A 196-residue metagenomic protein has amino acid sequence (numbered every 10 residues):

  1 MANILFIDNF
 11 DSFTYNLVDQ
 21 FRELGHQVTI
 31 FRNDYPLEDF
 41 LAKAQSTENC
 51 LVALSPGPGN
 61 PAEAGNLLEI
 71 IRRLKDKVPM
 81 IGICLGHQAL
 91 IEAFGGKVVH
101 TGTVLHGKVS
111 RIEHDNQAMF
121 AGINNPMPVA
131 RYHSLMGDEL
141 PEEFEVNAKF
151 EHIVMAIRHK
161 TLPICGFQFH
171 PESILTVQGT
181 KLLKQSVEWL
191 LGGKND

Functional and structural regions predicted by a protein language model:
M1-D76, L85, V177-Q178, K184-D196: N-terminal beta1-alpha1 cap of cysteine-dependent amidohydrolase-like domains
I30-P36, P61, S110-E113, V129 (+1 more regions): Short gly/ser/thr-rich secondary-structure transition/capping motifs
N49-A121, P128, L183: Cysteine-nucleophile active-site neighborhood
G57-N60, L135-M136, E172-I174: Short histidine/acidic/glycine/proline-rich micro-motifs that form metal- and phosphate-coordinating active-site loops
C84, H133, H170: Histidine-centered divalent metal-coordination motifs
A118-L162: Catalytic beta-strand/loop cores that center a nucleophilic Ser/Cys/Thr and support acyl-enzyme chemistry
E145-K149, V154-R158, P163-D196: C-terminal and late-domain segments of enzyme folds
